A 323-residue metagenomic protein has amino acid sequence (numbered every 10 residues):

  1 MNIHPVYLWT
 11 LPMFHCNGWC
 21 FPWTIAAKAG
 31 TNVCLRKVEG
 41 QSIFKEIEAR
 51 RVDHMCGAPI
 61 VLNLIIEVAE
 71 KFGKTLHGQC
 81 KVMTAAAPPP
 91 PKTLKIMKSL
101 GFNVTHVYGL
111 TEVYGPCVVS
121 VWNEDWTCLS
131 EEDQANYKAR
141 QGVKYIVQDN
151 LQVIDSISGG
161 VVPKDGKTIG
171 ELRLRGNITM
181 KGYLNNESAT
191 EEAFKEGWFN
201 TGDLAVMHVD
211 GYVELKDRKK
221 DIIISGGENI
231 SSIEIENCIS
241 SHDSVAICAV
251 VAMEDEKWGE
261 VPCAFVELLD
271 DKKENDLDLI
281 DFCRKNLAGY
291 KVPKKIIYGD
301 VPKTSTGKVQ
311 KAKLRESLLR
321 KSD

Functional and structural regions predicted by a protein language model:
M1-V6, T10, F14-H54, V68-A69: Conserved AMP-binding/adenylation subdomain of ANL enzymes
A27, A49-G57, I66-N136, N150 (+1 more regions): Gly/Ser/Thr-rich phosphate-binding loop
M55, G176, K181-G182, E192 (+4 more regions): AMP-binding/adenylate-forming catalytic core of the ANL superfamily
A86, G109, G142, D203 (+1 more regions): Active-site glycine-centered loops adjacent to acidic/histidine catalytic or metal-binding residues that shape
T105-E112, G142-K144, V251-M253: Beta-strand->loop->alpha-helix junctions that form or flank phosphate-binding loops in nucleotide-handling enzymes
A135, A139-Y145, P163, A193-G197: Short Gly/Pro-enriched turn/cap motifs at secondary-structure boundaries
K144-R173, M207-D210, K272-D276, Q310: Conserved beta-loop-beta connector loops within the AMP-binding
L318-D323: Acidic/polar alpha-helix N-cap and adjacent early helical turns within long charge-rich amphipathic helices/linkers
